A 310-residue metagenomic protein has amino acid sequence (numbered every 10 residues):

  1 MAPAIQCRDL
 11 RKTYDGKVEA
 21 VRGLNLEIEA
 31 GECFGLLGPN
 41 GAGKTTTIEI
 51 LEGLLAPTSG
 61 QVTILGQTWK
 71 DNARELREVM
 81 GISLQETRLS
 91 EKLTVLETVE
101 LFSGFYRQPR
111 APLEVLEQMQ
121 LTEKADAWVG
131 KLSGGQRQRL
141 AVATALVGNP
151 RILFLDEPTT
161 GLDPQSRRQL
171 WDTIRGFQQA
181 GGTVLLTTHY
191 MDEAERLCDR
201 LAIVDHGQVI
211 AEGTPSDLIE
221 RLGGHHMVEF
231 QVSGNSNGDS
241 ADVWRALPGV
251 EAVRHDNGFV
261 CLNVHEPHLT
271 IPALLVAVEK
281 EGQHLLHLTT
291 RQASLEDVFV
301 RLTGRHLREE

Functional and structural regions predicted by a protein language model:
A2-C7, K12-A211: ABC transporter nucleotide-binding domains
W69, F105, S233, P267 (+1 more regions): Short beta->alpha junction loops/turns
G81, S103, R107, E220-G224 (+3 more regions): A generic structural signal for secondary-structure junctions that act as hinges or helix/strand caps at the edges
D172-H265: ABC transporter nucleotide-binding domain
P267-E310: C-terminal coupling/interaction segments
